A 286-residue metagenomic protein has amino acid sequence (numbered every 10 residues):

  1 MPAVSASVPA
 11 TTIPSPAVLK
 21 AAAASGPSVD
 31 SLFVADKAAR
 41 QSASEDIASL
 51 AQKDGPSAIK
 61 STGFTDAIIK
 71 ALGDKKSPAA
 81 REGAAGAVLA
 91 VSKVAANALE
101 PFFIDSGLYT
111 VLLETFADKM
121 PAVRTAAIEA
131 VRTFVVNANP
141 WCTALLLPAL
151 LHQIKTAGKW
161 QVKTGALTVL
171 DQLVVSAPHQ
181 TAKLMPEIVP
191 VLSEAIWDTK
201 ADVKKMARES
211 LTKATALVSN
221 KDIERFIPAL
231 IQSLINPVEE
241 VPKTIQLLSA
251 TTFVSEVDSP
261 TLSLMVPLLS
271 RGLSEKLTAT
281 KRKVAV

Functional and structural regions predicted by a protein language model:
P2-D54, A58, I231: N-terminal "cap/leader" segments of large eukaryotic alpha-helical scaffolds
L19-V29, A58-L72, L99-T115, W141-K155 (+3 more regions): HEAT/HEAT-like alpha-solenoid repeats
A35-D36, K76-S77, K119-M120, G158-K159 (+3 more regions): Short inter-helical turns and helix N-cap capping residues of alpha-solenoid HEAT/ARM repeat scaffolds
R40, R81, R124, K163 (+3 more regions): Residue-level detector of extended alpha-helical repeat arrays and alpha-solenoid scaffolds
D46-Q52, A84-A95, F116, A127-N137 (+8 more regions): Hydrophobic residues within the alpha-helices of tandem HEAT/HEAT-like
T62-Y109, F116, P121, T125-I128: Helix-rich alpha-solenoid scaffolding regions
Y109, D118-R124, F134, T143-L145 (+1 more regions): Eukaryote-specific intrinsically disordered, low-complexity regulatory regions enriched for Ser/Thr/Pro/Gln
T199, K205-L211, K221, P237: WD40 beta-propeller repeat blades
